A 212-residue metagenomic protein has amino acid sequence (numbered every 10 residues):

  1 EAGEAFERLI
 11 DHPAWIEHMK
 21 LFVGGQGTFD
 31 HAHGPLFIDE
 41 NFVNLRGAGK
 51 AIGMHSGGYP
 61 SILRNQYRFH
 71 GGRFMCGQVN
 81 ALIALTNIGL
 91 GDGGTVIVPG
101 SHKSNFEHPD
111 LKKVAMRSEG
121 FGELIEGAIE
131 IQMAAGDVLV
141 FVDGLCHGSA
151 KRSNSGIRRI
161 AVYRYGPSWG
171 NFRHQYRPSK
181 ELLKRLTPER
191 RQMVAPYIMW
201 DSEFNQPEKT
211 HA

Functional and structural regions predicted by a protein language model:
E1-A135, G148-I157, P167-R177: Non-heme Fe(II) oxygenase catalytic core, chiefly the N-lobe of the double-stranded beta-helix
L111-K112, V138, L145-A212: Non-heme Fe(II)/2-oxoglutarate
